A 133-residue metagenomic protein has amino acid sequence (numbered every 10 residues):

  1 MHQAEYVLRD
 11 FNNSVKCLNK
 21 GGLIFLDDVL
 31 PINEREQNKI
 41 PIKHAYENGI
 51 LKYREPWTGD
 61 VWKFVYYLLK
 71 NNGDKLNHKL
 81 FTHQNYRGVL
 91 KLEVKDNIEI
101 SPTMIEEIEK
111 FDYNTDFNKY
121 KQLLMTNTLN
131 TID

Functional and structural regions predicted by a protein language model:
M1-F25, V29-D133: A short alpha-helical cap/connector motif
